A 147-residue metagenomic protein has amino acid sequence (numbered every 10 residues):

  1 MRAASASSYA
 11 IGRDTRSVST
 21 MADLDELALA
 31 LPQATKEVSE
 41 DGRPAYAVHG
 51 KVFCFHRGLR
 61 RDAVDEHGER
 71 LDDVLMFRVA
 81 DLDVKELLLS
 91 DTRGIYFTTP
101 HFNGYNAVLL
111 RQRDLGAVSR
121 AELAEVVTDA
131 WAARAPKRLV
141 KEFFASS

Functional and structural regions predicted by a protein language model:
M1-S147: Charge-dense, helix-prone N-terminal extensions
